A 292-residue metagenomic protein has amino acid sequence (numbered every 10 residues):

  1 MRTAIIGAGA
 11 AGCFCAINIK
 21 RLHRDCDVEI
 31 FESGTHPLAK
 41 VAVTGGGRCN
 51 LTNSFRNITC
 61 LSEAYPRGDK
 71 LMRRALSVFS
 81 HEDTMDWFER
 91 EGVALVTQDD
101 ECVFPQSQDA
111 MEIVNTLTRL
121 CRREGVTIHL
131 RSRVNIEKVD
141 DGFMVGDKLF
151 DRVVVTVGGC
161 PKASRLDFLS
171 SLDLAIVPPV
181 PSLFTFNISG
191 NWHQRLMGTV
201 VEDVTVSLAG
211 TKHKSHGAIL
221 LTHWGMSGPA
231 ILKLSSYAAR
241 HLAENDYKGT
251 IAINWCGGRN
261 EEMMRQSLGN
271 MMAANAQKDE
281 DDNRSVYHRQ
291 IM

Functional and structural regions predicted by a protein language model:
A4, K20-G46: Glycine-rich FAD pyrophosphate-binding loop
A4-I6, F31, V134, K148-P161 (+2 more regions): Short hydrophobic core segments
G12-C13: N-terminal Rossmann-fold NAD(P) dinucleotide-binding loop
L22, H36, N57-T59, S77 (+2 more regions): Residue-level recognition of phosphate/Mg2+-coordinating polar/acidic sites in nucleotide-handling active sites
A39-M72: N-terminal glycine-rich dinucleotide-binding loop that anchors FAD/FMN and/or NAD(P) in oxidoreductases
M72-E82, D99-R119, V157-S164, N187-N191: Short beta-strand to alpha-helix junction loop
L130-F143: A conserved short coil-to-beta-strand element within the FAD-binding core of flavoproteins
R152-H193: Glycine-rich loop(s) and the adjacent beta-strand/alpha-helix scaffold that form part
